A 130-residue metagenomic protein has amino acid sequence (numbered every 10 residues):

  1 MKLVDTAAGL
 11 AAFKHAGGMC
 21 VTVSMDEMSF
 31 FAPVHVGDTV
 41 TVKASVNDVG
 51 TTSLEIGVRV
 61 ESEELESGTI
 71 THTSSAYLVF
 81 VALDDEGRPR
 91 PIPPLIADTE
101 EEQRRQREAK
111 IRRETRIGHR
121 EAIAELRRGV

Functional and structural regions predicted by a protein language model:
M1-L3: A conserved, well-ordered hydrophobic junction motif at loop->secondary-structure transitions
T6-V49, S53-L54, T71-S74: Hydrophobic beta-strand-centered segment that forms part of the acyl-chain substrate-binding groove
H35-V36, N47-V130: HotDog/MaoC-like acyl-thioester-processing domains
